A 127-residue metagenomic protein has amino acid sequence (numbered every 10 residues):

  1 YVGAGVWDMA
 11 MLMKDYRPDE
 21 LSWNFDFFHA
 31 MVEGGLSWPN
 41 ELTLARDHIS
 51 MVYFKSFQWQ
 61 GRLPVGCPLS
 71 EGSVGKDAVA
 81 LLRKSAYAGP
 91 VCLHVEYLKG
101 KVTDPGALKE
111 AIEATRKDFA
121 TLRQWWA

Functional and structural regions predicted by a protein language model:
Y1-A4: Acceptor-substrate binding/catalytic loop of class I
V6-F25, M31-A127: Histidine-acidic metal/acid-base catalytic patches
